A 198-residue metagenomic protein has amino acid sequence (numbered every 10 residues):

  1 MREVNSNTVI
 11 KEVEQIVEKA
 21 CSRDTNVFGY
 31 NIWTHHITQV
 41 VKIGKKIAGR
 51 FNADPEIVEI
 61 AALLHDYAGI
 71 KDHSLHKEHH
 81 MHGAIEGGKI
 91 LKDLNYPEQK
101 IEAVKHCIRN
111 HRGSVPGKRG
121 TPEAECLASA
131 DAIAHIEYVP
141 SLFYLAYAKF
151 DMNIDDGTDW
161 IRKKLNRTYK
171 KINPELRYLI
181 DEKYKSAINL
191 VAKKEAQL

Functional and structural regions predicted by a protein language model:
R2-T8, N26-N52, L64, V115-L198: Divalent metal-dependent phosphate-bond-processing catalytic cores, especially two-metal-ion Mg2+/Mn2+ enzymes that act
E3-R23: Short alpha-helical hairpin
T8-V13, A53-A61: Short coil-to-beta-strand
C21-T25, A48, Y67-D72, L91 (+2 more regions): Short amphipathic alpha-helical interaction patches enriched in hydrophobic/aromatic residues with interspersed Lys/Arg
V40, E78-D93: An active-site-proximal "capping" alpha-helix that borders the catalytic cofactor pocket
P55-S74, H79-G83, A103-G113, D131: His-Asp-centered metal-binding catalytic motifs of divalent-metal-dependent phosphohydrolases/nucleases
